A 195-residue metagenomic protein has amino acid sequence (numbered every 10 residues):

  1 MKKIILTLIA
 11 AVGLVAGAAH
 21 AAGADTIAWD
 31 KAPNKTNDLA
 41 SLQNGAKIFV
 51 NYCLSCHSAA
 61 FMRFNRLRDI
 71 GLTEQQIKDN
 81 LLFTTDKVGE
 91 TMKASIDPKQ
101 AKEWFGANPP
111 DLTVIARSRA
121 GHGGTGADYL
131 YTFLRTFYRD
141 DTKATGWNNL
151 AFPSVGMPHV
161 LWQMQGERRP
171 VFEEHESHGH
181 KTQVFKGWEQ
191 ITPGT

Functional and structural regions predicted by a protein language model:
K2-T36: Post-cleavage N-terminal segment of exported redox proteins
G23-K47, S58-D69, I77: Electrostatic cytochrome c docking/interface patches
A24-P33, N108-R117, F185: Short, contiguous pre-domain boundary segments
K35-L42, A46, K102-F105, G123-A127: Solvent-exposed, acidic/flexible segments
K47-A59, N108-R117, Y129-R135: C-type cytochrome heme c attachment motif
L67-S118: Structured domain cores in non-transmembrane regions
S118-G121, M164: Solvent-exposed loop/turn segments at secondary-structure junctions within structured extracellular/periplasmic domains
Y131-T195: Extracytoplasmic/lumenal ectodomains and periplasmic regions of secretory and membrane proteins
